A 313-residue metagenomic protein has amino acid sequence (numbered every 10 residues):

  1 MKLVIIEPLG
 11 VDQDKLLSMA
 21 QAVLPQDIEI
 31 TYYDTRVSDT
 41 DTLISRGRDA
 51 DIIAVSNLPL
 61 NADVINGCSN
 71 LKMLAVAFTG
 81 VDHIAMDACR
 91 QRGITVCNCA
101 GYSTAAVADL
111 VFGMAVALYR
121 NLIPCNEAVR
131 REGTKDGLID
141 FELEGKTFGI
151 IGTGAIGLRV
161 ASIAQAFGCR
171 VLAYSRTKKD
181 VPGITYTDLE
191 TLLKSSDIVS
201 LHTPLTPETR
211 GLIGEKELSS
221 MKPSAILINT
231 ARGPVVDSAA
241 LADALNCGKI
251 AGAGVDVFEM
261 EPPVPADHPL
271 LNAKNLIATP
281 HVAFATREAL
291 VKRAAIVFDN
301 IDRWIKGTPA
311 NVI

Functional and structural regions predicted by a protein language model:
M1-A50: N-terminal glycine-/charge-rich "phosphate-binding" loop or analogous flexible N-terminal tail
D14, G137-P223: Rossmann-like dinucleotide/phosphate-binding beta-alpha-beta segment
L43-R46, V64-G67, T191-L192, E217-S220 (+1 more regions): Structural alpha-helical scaffold elements that stabilize or flank donor/cofactor-binding regions in carbohydrate
A50, C68, S195-S196: An anion/phosphate-binding loop that grips the pyrophosphate of nucleotide cofactors and donors
L58, T79, D197, T203-L205 (+2 more regions): Short glycine-/small-residue-rich Rossmann-like dinucleotide-binding loops
P59-L71, M86-A88, E208-L227: Rossmann-fold NAD(P) dinucleotide-binding segment
R92-I94, A100-T147, I151, R159-A166 (+2 more regions): Phosphate-binding beta-alpha-beta segment of Rossmann-like dinucleotide-binding domains, i.e., the NAD(P)
V96-C97, S224-I313: Rossmann-like dinucleotide-binding domain for NAD(H)/NADP(H)
